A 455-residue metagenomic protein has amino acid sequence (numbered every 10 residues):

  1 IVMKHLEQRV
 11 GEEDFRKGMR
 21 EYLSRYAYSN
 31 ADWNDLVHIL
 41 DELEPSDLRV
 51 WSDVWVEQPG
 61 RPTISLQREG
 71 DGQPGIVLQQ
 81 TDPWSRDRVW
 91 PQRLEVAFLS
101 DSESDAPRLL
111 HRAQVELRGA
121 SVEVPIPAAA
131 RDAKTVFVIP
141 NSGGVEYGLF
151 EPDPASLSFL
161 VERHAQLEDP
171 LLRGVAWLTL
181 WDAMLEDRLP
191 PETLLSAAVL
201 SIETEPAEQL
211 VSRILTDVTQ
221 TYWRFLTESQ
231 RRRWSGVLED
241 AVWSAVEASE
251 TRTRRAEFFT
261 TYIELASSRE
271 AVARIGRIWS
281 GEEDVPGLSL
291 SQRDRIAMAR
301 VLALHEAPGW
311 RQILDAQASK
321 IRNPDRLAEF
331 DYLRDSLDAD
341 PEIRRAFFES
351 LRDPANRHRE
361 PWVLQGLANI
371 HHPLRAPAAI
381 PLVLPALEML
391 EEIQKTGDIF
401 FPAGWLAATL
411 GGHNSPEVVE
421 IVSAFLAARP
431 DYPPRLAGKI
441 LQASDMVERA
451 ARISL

Functional and structural regions predicted by a protein language model:
I1-V77, P190-E208: Amphipathic alpha-helical substructures
L48-R49, R61-I139: Beta-strand-rich binding/interaction modules
E57-Q58, V96, P152: Generic structural "secondary-structure junction" signal
R86-R88, L99, A106-L109, P125-L455: Long, ordered, helix-rich scaffold segments
